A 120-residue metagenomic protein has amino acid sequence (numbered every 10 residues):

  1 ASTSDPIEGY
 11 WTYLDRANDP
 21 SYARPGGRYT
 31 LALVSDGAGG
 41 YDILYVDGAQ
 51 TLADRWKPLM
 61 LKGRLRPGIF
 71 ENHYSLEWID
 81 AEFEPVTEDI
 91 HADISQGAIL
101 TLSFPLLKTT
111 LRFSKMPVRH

Functional and structural regions predicted by a protein language model:
D5-H91, S103-P105, S114-M116: Central antiparallel beta-sheet cores of small beta-barrel/beta-sandwich binding domains
I94-A98: Residue-level recognition of beta-strand termini and adjacent short loop/turns
L100, K108-T109: Intrinsically disordered/low-complexity terminal segments and short unstructured peptides
T110-H120: Short, low-complexity, Pro/Ser/Thr/Gly-rich segments in the mature regions of secreted, periplasmic
